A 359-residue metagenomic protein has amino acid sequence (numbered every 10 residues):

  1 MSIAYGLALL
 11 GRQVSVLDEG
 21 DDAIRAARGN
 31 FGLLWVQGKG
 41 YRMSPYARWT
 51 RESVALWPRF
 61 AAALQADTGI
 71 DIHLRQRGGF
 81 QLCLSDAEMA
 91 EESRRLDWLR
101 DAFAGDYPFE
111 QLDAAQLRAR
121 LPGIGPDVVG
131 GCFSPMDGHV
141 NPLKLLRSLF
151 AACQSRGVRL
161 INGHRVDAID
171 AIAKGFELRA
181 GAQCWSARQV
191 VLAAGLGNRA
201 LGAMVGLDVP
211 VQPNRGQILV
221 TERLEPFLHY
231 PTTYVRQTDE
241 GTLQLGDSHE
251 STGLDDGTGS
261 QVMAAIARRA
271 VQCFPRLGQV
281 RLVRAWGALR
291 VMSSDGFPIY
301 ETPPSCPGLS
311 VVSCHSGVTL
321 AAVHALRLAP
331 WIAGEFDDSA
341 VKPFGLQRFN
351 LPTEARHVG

Functional and structural regions predicted by a protein language model:
S2-L10, L17-E19, N30-L34, G69-R75 (+3 more regions): Active-site substrate-recognition segment that forms the wall of the catalytic cavity or substrate channel
D18, D113-A114, N162-H164, A180 (+1 more regions): Short loop/edge segments at beta-strand edges and connector loops that shape dinucleotide/nucleotide cofactor-binding
L33-Q116, R120, R269-V271: Dinucleotide-binding Rossmann-like beta1-alpha1 core, especially the glycine-rich loop that anchors the ADP
G69-C83, P108-R156, S248-T252, P307-C314: Helix-loop-beta segment of a Rossmann-like dinucleotide-binding subdomain
A87, R120-V128, D170-E177, M292-G296 (+1 more regions): A short, glycine/Asx- and small/polar-enriched loop/turn that sits immediately N-terminal to a beta-strand
G125, C132-Q189, G197: Helical element adjacent to the flavin cofactor pocket in flavoenzyme catalytic cores
F274-G359: C-terminal catalytic lobe of FAD-dependent flavoproteins
